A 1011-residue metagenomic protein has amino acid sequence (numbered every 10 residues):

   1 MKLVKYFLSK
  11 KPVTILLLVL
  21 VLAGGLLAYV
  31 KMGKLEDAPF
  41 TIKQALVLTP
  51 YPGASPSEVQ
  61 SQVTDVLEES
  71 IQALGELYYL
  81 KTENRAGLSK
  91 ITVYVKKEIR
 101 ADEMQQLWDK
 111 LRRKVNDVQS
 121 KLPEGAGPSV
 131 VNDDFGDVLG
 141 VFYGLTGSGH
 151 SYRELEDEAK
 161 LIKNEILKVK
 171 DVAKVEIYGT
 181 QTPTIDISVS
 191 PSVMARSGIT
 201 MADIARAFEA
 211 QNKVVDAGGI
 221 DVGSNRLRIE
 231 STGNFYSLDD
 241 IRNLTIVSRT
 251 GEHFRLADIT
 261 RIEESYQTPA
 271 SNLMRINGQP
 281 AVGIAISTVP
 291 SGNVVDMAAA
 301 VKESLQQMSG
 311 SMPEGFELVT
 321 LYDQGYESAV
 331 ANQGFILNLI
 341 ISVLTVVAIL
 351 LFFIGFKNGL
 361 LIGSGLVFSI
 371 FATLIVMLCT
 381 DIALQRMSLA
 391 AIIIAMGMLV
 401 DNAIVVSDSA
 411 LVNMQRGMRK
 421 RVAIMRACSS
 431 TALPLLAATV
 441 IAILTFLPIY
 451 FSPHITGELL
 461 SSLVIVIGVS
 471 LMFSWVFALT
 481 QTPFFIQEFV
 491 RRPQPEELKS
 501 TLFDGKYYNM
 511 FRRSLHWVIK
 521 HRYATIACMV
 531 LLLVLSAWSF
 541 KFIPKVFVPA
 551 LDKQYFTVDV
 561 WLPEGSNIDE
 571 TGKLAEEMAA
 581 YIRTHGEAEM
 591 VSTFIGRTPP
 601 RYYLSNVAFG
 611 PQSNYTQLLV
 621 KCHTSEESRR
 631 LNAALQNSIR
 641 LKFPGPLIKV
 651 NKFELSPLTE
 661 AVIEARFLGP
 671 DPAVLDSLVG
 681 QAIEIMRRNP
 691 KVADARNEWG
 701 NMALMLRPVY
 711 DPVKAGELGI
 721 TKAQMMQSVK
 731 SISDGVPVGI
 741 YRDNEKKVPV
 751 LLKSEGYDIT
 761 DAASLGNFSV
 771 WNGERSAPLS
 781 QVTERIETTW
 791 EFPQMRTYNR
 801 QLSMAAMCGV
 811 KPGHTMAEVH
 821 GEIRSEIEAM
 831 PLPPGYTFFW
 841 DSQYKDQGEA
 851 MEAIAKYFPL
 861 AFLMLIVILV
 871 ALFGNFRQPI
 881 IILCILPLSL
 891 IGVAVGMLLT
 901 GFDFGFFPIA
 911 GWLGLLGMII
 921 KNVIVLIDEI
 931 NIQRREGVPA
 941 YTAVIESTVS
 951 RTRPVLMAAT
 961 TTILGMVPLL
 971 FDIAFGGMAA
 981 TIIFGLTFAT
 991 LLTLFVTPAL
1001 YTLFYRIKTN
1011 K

Functional and structural regions predicted by a protein language model:
M1-K34, T431, L498-P549: Signature of alpha-helical transmembrane segments and their immediate interfacial
Y6, D37, L48, K90 (+7 more regions): Extracytoplasmic/periplasmic membrane-proximal domains and adjacent transmembrane bundles of envelope biogenesis
L8, E58-N132, V193-K213, N234 (+2 more regions): Solvent-exposed, membrane-proximal periplasmic/extracellular interface segments of envelope transport and secretion
P12, L20-A54, N116-P123, I449-E458 (+4 more regions): Transmembrane helices with small-residue packing motifs
G25-V30, L344-V412, V469, V867-R951 (+4 more regions): Hydrophobic transmembrane alpha-helices and their membrane-interface caps in long multi-pass transport proteins
K34-A45, T82-L88, G125-G147, E176-T182 (+10 more regions): Flexible hinge/switch segments at interdomain interfaces of large molecular machines
L321, S328, N332, S407 (+4 more regions): Helix-loop junctions and hydrophobic alpha-helical segments within the transmembrane domains of large membrane
M396-A410, T431-F451, E458-L498, L618 (+4 more regions): Transmembrane alpha-helices and their membrane-interface boundaries in multi-pass membrane transporters and channels
